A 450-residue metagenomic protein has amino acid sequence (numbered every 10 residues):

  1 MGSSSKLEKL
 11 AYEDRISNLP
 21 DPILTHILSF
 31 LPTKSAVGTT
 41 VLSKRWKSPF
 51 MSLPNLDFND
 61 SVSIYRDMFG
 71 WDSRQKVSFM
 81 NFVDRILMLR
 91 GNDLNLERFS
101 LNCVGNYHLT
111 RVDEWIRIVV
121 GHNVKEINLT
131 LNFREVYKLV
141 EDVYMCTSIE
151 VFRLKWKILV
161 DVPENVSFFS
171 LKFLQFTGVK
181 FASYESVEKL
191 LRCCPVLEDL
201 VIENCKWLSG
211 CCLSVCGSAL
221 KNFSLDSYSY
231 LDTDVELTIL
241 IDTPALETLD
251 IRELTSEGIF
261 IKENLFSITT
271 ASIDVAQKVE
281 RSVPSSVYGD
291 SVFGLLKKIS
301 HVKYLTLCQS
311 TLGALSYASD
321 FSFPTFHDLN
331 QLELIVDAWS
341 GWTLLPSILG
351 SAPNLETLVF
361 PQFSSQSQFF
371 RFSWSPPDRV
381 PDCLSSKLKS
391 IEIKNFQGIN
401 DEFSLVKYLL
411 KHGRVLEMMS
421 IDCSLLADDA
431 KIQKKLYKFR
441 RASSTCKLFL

Functional and structural regions predicted by a protein language model:
G2-S214, C383: Leucine-rich repeat
S3, S424-L450: C-terminal helix/juxtamembrane-tail motif
L7, S63-V83, V104-V112, F133-L139 (+11 more regions): Leucine-rich repeat
P32, M51, G91, V124 (+13 more regions): Short amphipathic alpha-helices and their capping/turn residues within compact interaction modules
L56-N59, F99-N102, K125-T130, E150-K155 (+10 more regions): Conserved hydrophobic beta-strand positions in leucine-rich repeat
E114-I118, V140-T147, E164-L171, V187-P195 (+10 more regions): A structural signal for leucine-rich repeat
K297-E333: Oxyanion-binding "anion nests"
S351, L355, K394, H412-D422 (+1 more regions): Hydrophobic alpha-helical segments
